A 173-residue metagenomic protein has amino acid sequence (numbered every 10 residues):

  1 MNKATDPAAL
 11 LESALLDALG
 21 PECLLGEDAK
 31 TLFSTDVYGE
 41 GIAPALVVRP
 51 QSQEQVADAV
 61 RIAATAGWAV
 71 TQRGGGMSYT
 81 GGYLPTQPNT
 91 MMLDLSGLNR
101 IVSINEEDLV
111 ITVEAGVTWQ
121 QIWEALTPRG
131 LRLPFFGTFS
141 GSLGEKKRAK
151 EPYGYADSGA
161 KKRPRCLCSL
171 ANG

Functional and structural regions predicted by a protein language model:
M1-R61, T65, M77-L109, F136-G144 (+1 more regions): N-terminal flexible segment immediately upstream of the FAD-binding catalytic core in FAD-dependent oxidoreductases
A63, V70, L126: Hydrophobic pocket-lining residues that define ligand/cofactor binding sites across diverse proteins
A64-A66, R73-G75, C166: Short, basic and Ser/Thr-rich N-terminal targeting/leader segments
W68-A69, R132: Residue-level detector of anion-binding/catalytic polar loops
R73, D94, E114: Short beta-strand segments
G74-M77, T118: Ser/Thr-glycine-rich phosphate-binding loops at phosphate-binding pockets of nucleotides, nucleotide cofactors
I101-V102, I111-G173: FAD-binding subdomain of flavoenzyme oxidoreductases
